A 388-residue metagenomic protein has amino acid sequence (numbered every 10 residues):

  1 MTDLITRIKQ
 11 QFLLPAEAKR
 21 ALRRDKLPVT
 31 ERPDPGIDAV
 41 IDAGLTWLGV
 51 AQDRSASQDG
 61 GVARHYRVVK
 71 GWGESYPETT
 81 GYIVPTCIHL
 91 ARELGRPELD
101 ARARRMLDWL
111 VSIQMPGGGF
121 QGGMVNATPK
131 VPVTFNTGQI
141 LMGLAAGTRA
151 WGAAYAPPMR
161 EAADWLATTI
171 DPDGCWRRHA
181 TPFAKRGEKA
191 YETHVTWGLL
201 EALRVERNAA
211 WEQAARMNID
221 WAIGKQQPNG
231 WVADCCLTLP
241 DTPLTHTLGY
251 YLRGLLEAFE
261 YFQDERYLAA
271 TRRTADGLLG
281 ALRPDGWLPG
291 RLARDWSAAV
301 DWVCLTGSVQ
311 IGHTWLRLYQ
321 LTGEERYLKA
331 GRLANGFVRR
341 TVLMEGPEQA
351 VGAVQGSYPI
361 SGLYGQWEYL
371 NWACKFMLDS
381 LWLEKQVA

Functional and structural regions predicted by a protein language model:
M1-A388: Glycan-recognition and catalytic cores of secretory/periplasmic carbohydrate-active enzymes
